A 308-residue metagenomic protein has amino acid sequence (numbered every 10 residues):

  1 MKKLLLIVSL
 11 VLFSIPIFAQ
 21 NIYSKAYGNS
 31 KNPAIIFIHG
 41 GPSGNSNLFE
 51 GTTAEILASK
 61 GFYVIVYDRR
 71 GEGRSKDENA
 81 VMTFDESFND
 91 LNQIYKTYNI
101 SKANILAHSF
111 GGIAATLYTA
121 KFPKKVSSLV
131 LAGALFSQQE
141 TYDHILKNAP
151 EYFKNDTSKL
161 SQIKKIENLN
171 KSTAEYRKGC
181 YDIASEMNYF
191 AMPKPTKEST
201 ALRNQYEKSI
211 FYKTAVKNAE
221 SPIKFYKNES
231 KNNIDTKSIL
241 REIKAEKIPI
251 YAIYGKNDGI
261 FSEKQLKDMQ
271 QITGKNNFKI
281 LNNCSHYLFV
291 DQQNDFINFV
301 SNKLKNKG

Functional and structural regions predicted by a protein language model:
P42-A54: The serine-hydrolase catalytic nucleophile loop
A58-R74: Conserved alpha/beta-hydrolase
E86-A103: Conserved acidic catalytic loop of the alpha/beta-hydrolase fold
S101-I145: Conserved hydrolase catalytic core segment
L131-S172: Flexible "cap/lid" loop of the alpha/beta hydrolase fold
I163-R241, K247-I248: Alpha/beta-hydrolase
E246, A252-Y254: Short beta-strand/loop motif that positions the catalytic acidic residue of the alpha/beta-hydrolase fold
C284-Q293: Catalytic histidine-centered segment of alpha/beta-hydrolase-like enzymes
